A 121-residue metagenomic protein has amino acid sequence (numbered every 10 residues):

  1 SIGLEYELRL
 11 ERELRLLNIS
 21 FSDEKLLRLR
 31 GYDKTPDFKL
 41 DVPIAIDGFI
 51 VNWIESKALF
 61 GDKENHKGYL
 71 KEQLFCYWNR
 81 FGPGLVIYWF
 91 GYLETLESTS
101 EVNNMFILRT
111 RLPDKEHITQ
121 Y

Functional and structural regions predicted by a protein language model:
S1-L4: Interdomain/boundary linker segments immediately adjacent to catalytic/signaling cores
L10, L14, P36-K63: Conserved catalytic cores of phosphodiester-cleaving nucleases, focusing on short active-site segments
E11-Y32: A short acidic/basic microdomain associated with nuclease active sites
N18, K25, V42, A58-F60 (+1 more regions): Short, flexible loop/turn elements at secondary-structure junctions
D23-E24, V86, L108: A structural preference for short, hydrophobic beta-strand core positions in alpha/beta folds
V51-N52, S56-E101: Catalytic cores of nucleic-acid endonucleases
F90-Y121: Domain-level recognition of nuclease-like catalytic cores that cleave nucleotide substrates
